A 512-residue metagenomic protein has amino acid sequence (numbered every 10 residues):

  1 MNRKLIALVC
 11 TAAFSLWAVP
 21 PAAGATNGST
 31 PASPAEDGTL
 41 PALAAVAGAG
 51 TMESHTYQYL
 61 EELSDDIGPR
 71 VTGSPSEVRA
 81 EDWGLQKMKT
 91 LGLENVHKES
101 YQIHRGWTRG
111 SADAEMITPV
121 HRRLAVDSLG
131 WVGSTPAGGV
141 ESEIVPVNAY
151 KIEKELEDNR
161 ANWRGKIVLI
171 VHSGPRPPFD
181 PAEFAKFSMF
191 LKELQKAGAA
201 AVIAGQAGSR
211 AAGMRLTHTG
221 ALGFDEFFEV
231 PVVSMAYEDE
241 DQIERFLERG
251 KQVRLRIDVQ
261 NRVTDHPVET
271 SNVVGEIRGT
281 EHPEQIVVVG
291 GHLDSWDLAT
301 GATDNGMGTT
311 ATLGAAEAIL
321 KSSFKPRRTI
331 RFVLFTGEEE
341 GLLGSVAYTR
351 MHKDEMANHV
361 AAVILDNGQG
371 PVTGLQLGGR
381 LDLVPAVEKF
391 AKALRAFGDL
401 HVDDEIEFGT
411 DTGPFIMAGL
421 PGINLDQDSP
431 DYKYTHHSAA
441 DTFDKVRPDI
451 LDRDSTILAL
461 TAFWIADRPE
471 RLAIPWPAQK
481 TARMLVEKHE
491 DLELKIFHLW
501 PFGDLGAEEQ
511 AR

Functional and structural regions predicted by a protein language model:
A7-W17: Bacterial N-terminal signal peptides
G24-V78, D82, Q86, L91 (+4 more regions): N-terminal hydrophobic or amphipathic helices/low-complexity stretches enriched in small/hydrophobic/Pro/Gly
L40-A42, P119, R123-V126, W131-R160 (+2 more regions): Soluble metallo-hydrolase cores and metallopeptidase-like ectodomains found primarily in the secretory/periplasmic
A42-G50, D65-S76, S142-V147, L156 (+8 more regions): Second-shell loop/turn segments in exported
T51, H121-R123, V232, E240-D241 (+4 more regions): Metal-dependent peptidase/peptidase-like ectodomains
E61, D65-I167, H172-R176: Noncatalytic luminal/extracellular "stalk/propeptide" segments of secretory-pathway proteins
M88-K89, L194, V273, V289-L342 (+1 more regions): Alpha-helical metal-binding/catalytic segments enriched in His/Glu/Asp
E317, K321, K433-D491, F497 (+1 more regions): His/Asp/Glu-rich mid-to-C-terminal helical/loop segments that flank catalytic regions of hydrolases
